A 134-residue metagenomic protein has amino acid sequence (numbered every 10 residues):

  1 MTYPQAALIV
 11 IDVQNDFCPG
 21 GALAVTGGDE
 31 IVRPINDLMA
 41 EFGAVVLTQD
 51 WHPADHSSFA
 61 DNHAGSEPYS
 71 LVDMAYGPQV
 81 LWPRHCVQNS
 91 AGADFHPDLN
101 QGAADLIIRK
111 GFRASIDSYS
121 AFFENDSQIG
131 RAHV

Functional and structural regions predicted by a protein language model:
T2-L8: Extreme N-terminal starter segment of soluble prokaryotic enzymes
L8-I9, L47: Residue-level marker for buried hydrophobic side chains located in beta-strands that build the well-ordered beta-sheet
I11-D16: Short polar catalytic/cofactor-binding loops
F17-C18, A114: Catalytic P-loop NTPase motifs of RecA-like helicase/translocase cores
C18-L23, R33, D37: Active-site neighborhood of HAD-like aspartate-dependent phosphohydrolases
P19-G28, A121-N125: Short glycine-enriched, charge-decorated loop/helix-capping segments at active-site entrances that position
R33-R131: Active-site alpha/beta core segments
